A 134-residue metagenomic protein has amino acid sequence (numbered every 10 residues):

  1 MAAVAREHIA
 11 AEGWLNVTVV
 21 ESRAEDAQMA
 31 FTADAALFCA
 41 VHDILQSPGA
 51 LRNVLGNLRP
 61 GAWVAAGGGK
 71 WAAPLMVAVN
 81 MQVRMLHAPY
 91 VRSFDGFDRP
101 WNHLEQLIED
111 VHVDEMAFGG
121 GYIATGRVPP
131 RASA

Functional and structural regions predicted by a protein language model:
M1-D26: Class I SAM-dependent methyltransferase SAM/SAH-binding core
V20, L37, A65: Conserved Rossmann-like nucleotide-binding pocket used by diverse enzymes that bind dinucleotide cofactors
E25-A36: A short acidic, Gly/Pro-enriched loop at the edge of an enzyme's catalytic core that lines a small-molecule cofactor
D34-P48: A short SAM/SAH-binding and catalytic strip from SAM-dependent methyltransferases
Q46, R59, E105: Short conserved AdoMet
G49-W63: A short glycine-rich, Lys/Arg-flanked "PGG" loop and its adjoining helix->strand segment in the class I
A65-Y122: C-terminal alpha-helical "lid/dimerization" subdomain adjacent to the S-adenosyl-L-methionine
I123-A134: C-terminal lobe and adjacent flexible extensions of AdoMet/dcAdoMet transferase-like proteins
